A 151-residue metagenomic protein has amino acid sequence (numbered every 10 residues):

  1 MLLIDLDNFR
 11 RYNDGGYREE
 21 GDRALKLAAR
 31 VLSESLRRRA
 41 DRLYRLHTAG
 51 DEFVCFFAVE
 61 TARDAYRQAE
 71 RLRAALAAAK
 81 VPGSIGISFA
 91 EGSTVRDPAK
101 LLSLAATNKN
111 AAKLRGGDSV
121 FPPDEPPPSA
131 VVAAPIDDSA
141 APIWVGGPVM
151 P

Functional and structural regions predicted by a protein language model:
M1, F53, G83-I87: A structural signal for short, well-ordered beta-strand segments
M1-I4, G15, R30-Y44, A78 (+1 more regions): Nucleotide second-messenger and two-component phosphorelay signaling modules
D7-E34, Y44-G50, V54-C55, A62-E70 (+2 more regions): Conserved long alpha-helical elements within nucleotide-processing catalytic cores of c-di-GMP signaling and class III
S33, A58, P148-P151: Bacterial c-di-GMP phosphodiesterase EAL domain
A40-T48, A74-R96, K113: Catalytic core regions of nucleotide second-messenger enzymes
C55-E60, F89-E91: Short beta-strand-to-loop capping motifs
D64, R96-D97: Secondary-structure boundary/capping motif
A77-S84, S103-V149: Catalytic/regulatory signature loops of cyclic-dinucleotide turnover enzymes and related class III nucleotidyl cyclases
